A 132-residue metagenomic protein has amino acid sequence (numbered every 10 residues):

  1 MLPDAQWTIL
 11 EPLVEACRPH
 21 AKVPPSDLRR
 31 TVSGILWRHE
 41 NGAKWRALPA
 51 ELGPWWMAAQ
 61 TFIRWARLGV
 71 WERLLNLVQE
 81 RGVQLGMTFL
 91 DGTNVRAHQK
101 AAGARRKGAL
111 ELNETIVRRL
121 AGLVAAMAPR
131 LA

Functional and structural regions predicted by a protein language model:
L2-A5, A16-S33, E40, E72-A132: Polybasic low-complexity intrinsically disordered regions
D4-W7, W55, L68-W71: Alpha-helix initiation and N-capping motif
L10, T31-G34, G42, L48 (+2 more regions): Mobile genetic element proteins and their domesticated derivatives, centered on retroelements and DNA transposons
E11-E15: Amphipathic, well-packed alpha-helical segments that form the structural scaffold of globular domains
R46-W55, R73-L77: Short alpha-helical "patches" and their helix-cap loops
L52-L68: Major-groove recognition helix of helix-turn-helix-like DNA-binding domains
